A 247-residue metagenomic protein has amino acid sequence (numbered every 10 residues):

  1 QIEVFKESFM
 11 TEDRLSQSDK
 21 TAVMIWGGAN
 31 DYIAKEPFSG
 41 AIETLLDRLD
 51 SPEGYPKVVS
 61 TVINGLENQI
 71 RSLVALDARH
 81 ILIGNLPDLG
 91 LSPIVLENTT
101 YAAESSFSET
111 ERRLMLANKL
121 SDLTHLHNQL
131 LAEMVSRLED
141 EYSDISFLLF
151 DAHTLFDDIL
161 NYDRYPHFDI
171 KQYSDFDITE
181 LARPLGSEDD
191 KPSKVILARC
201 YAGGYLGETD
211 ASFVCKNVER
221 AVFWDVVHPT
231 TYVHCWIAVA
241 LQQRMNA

Functional and structural regions predicted by a protein language model:
Q1, F5, V58, V62-Q69 (+2 more regions): Stable alpha-helical elements in mature extracytoplasmic
I2-K57, R79-T99: Oxyanion-hole/transition-state-stabilizing segment in secreted/luminal serine hydrolases and related acyltransferases
K6-M10, G28, E67, R71-A78 (+6 more regions): Sec-exported extracytoplasmic/periplasmic mature domains
S16, N68-L82, M115, L123-L148: A structural motif corresponding to the C-terminal end of an alpha-helix and its immediate exit/capping segment
D47-G54, G65-N68, V74: Anion-binding alpha/beta catalytic cores of soluble intermediary-metabolism enzymes, centered on
P52-V59, N118-L123: Surface-exposed cleft-lining segments at the edges of enzyme active sites
D88-D122, E133, R137-D140, D144-V227: Mobile gating loops/cap/lid regions near enzyme active sites that modulate substrate access
T230: Short, conserved phosphate/pyrophosphate- and ester-handling motifs at nucleotide-, phospho-/glycolipid
